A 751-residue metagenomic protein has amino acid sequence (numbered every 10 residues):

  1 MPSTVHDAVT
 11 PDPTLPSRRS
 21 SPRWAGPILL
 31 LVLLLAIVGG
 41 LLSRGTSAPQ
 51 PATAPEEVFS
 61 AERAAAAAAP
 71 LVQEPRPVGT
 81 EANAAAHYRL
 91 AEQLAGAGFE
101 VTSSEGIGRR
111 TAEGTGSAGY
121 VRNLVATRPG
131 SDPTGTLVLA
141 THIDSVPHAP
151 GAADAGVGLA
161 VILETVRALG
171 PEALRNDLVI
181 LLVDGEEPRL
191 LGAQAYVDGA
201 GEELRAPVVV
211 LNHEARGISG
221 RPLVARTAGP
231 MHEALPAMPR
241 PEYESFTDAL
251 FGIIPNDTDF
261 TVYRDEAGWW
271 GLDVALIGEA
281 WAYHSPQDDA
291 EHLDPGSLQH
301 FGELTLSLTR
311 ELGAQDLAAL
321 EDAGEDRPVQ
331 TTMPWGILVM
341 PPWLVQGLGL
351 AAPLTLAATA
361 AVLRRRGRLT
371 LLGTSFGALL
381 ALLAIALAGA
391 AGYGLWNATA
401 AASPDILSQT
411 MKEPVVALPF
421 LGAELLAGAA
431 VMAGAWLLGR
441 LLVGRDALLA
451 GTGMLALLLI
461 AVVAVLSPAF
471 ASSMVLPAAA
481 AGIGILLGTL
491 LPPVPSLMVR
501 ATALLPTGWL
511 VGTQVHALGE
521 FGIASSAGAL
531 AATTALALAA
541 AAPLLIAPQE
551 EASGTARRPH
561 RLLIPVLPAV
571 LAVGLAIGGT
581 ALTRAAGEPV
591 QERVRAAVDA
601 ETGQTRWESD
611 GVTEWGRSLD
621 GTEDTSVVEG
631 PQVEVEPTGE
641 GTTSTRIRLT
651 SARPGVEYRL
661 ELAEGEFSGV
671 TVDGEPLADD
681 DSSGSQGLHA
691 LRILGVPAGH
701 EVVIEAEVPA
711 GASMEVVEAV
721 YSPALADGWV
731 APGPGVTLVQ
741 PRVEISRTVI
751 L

Functional and structural regions predicted by a protein language model:
M1-R19: N-terminal Lys/Arg-rich, disordered targeting/topogenic segments
P16-L31, R558-P565: N-terminal Sec-pathway targeting helices
G26-L41, P565-I577: Hydrophobic membrane-insertion alpha-helices, especially the h-region of bacterial N-terminal signal peptides
G45-V339, G684-E707: Soluble extramembrane regions of membrane proteins in the secretory/endomembrane system
Y88-T127, T134, L159-A160, A597-L751: Extracytosolic and intramembrane catalytic regions of membrane-associated proteins in envelope/secretory systems
R205-V224, Q346-R366: C-terminal domain-closing interface element
E321-T355, L371, L418-F420: Cytosolic-side membrane-insertion boundary helix
L354-E634: Alpha-helical transmembrane segments of integral membrane proteins
